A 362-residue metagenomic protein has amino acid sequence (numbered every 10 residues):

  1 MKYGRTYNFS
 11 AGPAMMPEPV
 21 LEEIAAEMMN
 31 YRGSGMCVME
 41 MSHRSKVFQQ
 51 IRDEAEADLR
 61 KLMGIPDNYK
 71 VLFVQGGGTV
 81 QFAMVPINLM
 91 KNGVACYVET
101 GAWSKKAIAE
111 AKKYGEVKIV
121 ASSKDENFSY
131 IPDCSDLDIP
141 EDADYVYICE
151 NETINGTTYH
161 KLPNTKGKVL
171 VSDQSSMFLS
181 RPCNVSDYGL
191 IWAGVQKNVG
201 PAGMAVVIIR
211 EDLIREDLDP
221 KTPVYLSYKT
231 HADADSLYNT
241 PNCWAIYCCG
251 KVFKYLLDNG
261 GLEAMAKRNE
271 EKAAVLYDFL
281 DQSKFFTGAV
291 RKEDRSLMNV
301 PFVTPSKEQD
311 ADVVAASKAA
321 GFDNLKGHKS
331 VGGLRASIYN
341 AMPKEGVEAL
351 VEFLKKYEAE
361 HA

Functional and structural regions predicted by a protein language model:
M1, T6, A319, G332-A362: PLP-dependent enzyme catalytic core of the Aspartate aminotransferase-like
R5-E56: A glycine-/small-polar-enriched, mobile loop at the entrance of the PLP active site in fold-type I
G12, A111, S122-F178: Active-site phosphate-binding strand-loop segment of PLP-dependent enzymes
S34-Q81, N88, A102, E110: Conserved N-terminal alpha-helix of the aminotransferase class I/II PLP-enzyme fold
T79-V146: PLP-dependent aminotransferase-like
V171, V185-Q196, A205: Conserved active-site segment immediately N-terminal to the catalytic lysine that forms the internal aldimine
V195-Y277, R291, E360-A362: Active-site C-terminal subdomain of aminotransferase-like
F286-S317: Conserved PLP-binding catalytic core of the aspartate aminotransferase-like
